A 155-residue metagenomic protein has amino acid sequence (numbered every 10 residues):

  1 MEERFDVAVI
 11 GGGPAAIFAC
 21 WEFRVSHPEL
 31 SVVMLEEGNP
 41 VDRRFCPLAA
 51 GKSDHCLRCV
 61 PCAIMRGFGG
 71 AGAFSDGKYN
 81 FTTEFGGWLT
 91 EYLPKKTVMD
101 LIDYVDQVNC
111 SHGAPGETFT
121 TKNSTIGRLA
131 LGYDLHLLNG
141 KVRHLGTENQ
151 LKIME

Functional and structural regions predicted by a protein language model:
E2-A15, V33-L35: Beta1/beta-strand and adjacent pyrophosphate-binding region of the FAD-binding site in flavoprotein oxidoreductases
R4-D6, E29, G69-G70: A generic hydrophobic-helix recognition signal that picks specific residues within alpha-helical hydrophobic
A16-I17, M154: Short alpha-helical patches at coil-to-helix transitions and adjacent helical residues in well-structured domains
I17-F18, R58: Short alpha-helical segments and helix-capping/turn motifs at coil-helix boundaries
A19-F23: Aromatic pocket-lining residues of Rossmann-like dinucleotide-binding sites
V25-S31: Conserved S-adenosyl-L-methionine
S31-D42: Active-site-proximal helix-loop elements at catalytic-domain edges
P40-M154: Conserved N-terminal/central alpha/beta ligand/cofactor-binding core
